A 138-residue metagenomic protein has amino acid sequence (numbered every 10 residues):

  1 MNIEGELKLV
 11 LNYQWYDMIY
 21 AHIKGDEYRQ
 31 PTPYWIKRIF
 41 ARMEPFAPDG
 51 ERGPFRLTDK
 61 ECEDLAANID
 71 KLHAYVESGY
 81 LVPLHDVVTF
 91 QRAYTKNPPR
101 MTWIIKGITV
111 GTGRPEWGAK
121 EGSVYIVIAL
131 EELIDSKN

Functional and structural regions predicted by a protein language model:
M1: Glycine- and charge-rich intrinsically disordered segments
G5, L9-N138: Structured alpha/beta reader/binder surfaces that contact nucleic acids or chromatin modification marks
